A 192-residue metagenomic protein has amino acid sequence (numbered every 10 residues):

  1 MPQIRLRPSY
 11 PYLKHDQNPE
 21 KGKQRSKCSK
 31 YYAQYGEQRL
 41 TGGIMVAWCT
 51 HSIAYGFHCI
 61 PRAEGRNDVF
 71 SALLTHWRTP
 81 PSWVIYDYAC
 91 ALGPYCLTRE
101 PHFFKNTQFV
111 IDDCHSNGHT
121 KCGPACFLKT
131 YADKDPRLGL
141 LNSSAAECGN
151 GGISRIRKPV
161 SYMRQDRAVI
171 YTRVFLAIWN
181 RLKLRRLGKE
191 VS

Functional and structural regions predicted by a protein language model:
M1-S192: Catalytic-core elements of nucleic-acid end-processing and repair enzymes
